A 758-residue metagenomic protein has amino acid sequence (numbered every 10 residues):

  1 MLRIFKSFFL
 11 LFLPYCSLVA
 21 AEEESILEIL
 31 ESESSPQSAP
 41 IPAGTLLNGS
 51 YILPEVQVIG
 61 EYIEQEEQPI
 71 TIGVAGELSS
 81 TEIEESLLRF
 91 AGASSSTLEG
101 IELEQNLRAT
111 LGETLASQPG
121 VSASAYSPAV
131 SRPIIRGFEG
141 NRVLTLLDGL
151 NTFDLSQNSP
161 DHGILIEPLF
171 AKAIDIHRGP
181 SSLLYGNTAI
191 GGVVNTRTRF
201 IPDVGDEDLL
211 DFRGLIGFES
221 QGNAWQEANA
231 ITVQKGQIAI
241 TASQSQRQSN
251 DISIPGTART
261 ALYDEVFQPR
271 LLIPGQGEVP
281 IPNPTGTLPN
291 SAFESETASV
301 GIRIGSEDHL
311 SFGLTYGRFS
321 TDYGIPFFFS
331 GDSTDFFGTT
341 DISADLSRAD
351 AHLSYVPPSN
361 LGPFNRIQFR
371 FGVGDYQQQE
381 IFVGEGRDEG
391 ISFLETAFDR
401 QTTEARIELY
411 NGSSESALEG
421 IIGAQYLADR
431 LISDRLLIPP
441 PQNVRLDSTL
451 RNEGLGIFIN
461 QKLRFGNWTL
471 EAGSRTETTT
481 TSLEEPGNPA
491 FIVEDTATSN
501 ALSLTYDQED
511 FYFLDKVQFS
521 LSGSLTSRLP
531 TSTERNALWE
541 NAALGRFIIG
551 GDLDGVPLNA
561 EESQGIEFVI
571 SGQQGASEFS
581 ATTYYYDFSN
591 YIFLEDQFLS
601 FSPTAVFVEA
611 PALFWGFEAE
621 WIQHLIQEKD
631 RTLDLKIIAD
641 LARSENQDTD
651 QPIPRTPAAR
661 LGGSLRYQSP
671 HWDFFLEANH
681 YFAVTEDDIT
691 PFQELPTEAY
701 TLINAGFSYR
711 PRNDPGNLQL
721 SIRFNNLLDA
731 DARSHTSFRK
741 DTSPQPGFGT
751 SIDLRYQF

Functional and structural regions predicted by a protein language model:
A75, E84-L87, G92-S96, G112-D154: Extracytoplasmic beta-strand/coil segments of soluble accessory domains associated with Gram-negative outer-membrane
G76, E84-E85, L111-T114, S131-I134 (+5 more regions): N-terminal periplasmic accessory domains that precede and gate Gram-negative outer-membrane beta-barrel machines
N151-P180: Short acidic/polar hinge/loop motifs at secondary-structure boundaries that mediate gating or recognition
S220-S249, R259-D322, D345-P358, S414-L418 (+2 more regions): Transmembrane beta-barrel wall of Gram-negative outer-membrane proteins
P255, S527-R528, D587-S589, I637 (+2 more regions): C-terminal beta-signal and adjacent terminal beta-strands/loops of Gram-negative outer-membrane beta-barrel proteins
P289-S295, H309-F364, D375-Q401, L436 (+1 more regions): Flexible loop and strand-edge segments within Gram-negative outer membrane beta-barrel domains
G331, G338-N360, F398, L450-N452 (+8 more regions): Outer-membrane beta-barrel signature, preferentially recognizing the C-terminal barrel domain of Gram-negative
G420, L463-L470, T479, A576-S589 (+3 more regions): Gram-negative outer-membrane beta-barrel transporters
